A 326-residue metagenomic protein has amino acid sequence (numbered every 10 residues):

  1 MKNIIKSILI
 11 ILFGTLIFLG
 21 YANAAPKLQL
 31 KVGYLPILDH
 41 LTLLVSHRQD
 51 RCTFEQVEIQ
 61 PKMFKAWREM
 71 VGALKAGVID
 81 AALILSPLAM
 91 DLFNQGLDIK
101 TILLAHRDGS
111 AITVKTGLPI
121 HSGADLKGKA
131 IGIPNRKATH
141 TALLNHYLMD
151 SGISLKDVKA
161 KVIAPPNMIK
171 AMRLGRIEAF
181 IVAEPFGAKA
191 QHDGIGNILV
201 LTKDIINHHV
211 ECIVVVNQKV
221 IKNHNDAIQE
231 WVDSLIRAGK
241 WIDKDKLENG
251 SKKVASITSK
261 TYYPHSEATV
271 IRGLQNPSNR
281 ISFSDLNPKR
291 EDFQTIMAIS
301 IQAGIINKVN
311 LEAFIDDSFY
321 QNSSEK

Functional and structural regions predicted by a protein language model:
M1-L9: Bacterial N-terminal signal peptides that target proteins for export
I8-F18: Bacterial N-terminal signal peptides
L19-A24: Sec/Tat signal peptide C-region and signal peptidase I cleavage site
A25-S154, K159-V162, A171, E178-E184 (+2 more regions): Short, glycine-/small- and polar/acidic-enriched structural segments that line small-molecule recognition paths
F64-R68, L83, P134, A138-T139 (+5 more regions): Soluble non-cytosolic domains of exported or imported proteins
P87-L88, L118, P166-T261: Pocket-lining segment of extracytoplasmic ligand-binding domains
K222-I306: Secondary-structure end/capping motifs
Q294-K326: Conserved C-terminal helix/tail region of periplasmic/extracytoplasmic solute-binding proteins
